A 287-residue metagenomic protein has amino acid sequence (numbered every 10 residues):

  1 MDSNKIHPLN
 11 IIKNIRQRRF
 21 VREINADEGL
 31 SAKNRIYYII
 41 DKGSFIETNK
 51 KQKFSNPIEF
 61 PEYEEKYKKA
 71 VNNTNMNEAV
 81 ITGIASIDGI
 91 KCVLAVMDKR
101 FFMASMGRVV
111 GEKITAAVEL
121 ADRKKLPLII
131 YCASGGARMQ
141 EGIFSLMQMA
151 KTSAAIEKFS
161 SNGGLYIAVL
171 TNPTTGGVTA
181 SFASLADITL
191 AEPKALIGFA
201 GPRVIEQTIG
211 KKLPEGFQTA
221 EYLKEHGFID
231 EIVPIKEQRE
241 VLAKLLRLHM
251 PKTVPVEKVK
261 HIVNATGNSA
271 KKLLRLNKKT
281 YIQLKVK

Functional and structural regions predicted by a protein language model:
M1-T74, I84, K244-K287: Intrinsically disordered, low-complexity segments enriched in small/flexible residues
K66-K69, T74-A79, A104-E119: Glycine-rich anion/phosphate-binding loops
M76, D88-I90, N162: Short flexible coil/turn linkers enriched for glycine and charged/polar residues that connect secondary-structure
I81-I87: Short acidic-hydrophobic surface loop/beta-edge motif
I87-D98, K113-A137: A structural preference for short, pocket-lining loop segments at secondary-structure junctions
K99, M106-T115, F144-M149, S153-A155: Conserved mixed alpha/beta catalytic, RNA-binding, or beta-rich assembly cores of soluble enzyme, regulatory
F102-S105, R138: Short small-residue beta-strand/loop micro-motif enriched in glycine and branched aliphatics
C132-T253: Conserved catalytic cores of soluble enzyme domains, especially glycine-rich substrate-binding beta-alpha loops
